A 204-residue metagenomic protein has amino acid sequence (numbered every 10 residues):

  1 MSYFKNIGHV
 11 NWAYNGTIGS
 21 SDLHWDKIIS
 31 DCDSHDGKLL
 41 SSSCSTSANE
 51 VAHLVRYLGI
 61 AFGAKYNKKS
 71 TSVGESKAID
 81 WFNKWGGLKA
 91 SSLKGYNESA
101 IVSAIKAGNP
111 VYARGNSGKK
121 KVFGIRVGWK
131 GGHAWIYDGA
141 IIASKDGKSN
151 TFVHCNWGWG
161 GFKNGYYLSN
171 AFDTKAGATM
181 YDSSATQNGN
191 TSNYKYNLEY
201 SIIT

Functional and structural regions predicted by a protein language model:
M1-L93: Cysteine-nucleophile protease catalytic domains, especially the papain-like/related folds used in DUB/UBL proteases
S92-T204: Active-site signature of cysteine proteases
